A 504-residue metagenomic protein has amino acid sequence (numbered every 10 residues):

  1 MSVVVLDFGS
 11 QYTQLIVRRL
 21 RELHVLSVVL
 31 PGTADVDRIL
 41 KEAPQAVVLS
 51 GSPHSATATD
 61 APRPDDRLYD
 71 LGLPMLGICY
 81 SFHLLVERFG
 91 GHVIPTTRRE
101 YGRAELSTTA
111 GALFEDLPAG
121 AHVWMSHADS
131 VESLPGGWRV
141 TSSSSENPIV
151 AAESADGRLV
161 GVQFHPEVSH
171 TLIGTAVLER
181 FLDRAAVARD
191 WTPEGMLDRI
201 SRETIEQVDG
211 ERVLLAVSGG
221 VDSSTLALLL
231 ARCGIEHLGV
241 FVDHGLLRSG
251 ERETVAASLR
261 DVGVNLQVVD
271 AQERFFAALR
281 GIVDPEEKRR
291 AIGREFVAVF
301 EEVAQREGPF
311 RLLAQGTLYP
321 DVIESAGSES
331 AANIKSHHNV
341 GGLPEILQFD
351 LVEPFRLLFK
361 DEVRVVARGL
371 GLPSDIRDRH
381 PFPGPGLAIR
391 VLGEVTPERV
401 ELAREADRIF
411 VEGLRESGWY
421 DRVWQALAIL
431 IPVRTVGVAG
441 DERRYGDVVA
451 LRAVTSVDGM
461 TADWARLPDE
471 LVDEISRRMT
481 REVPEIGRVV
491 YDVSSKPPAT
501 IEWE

Functional and structural regions predicted by a protein language model:
M1-L49, P53-T59, R63, Y69-L71 (+2 more regions): RNA-binding accessory domains that recognize and position tRNA/RNA substrates
G77, S81, V86: Gly/Ala-rich beta-loop-alpha elbow adjacent to hydrolase catalytic centers
